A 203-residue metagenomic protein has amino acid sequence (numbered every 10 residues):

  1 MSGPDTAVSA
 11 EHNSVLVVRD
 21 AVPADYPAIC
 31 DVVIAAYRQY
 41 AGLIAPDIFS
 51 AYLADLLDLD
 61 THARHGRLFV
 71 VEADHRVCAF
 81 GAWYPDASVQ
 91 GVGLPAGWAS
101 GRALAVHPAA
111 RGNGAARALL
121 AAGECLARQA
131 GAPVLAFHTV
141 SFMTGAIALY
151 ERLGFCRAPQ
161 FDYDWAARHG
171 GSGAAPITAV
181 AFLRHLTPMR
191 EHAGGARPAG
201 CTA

Functional and structural regions predicted by a protein language model:
M1-P27, D31, P188-A203: Conserved N-terminal entry element of GNAT/NAT acetyltransferase domains
L16, A79, V180: Change "...and in nucleic-acid phosphodiester-cleaving endonucleases..." to "...and in nucleic-acid processing enzymes
P23-Y26, C30-P108, L120-A122, L126 (+3 more regions): Acetyl-CoA-dependent GNAT
F69, G97-A99, P133-A136, V140-A203: C-terminal "cap" of GNAT-fold acetyltransferases
A103-A121, R128-A130, L135, S141-A148 (+1 more regions): Conserved glycine-rich acetyl-CoA-binding loop
